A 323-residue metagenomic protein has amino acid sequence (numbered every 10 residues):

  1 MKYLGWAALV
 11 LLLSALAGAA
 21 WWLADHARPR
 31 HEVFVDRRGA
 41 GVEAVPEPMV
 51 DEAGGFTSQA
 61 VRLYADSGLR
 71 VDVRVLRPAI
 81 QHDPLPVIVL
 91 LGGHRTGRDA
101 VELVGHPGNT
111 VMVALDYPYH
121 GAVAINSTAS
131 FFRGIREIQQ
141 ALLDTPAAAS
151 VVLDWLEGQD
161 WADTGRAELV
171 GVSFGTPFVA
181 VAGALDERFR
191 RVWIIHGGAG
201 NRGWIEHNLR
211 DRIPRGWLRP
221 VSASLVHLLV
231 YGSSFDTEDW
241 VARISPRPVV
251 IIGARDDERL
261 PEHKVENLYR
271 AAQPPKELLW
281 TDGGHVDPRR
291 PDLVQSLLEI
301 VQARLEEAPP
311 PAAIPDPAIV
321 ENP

Functional and structural regions predicted by a protein language model:
G39-Q81: N-terminal cap/lid segment of alpha/beta-hydrolase-fold proteins
R70, P78-N109, A114-D116: Short, surface-exposed "cap/lid" segments of acyl-processing enzymes
D99-A147: Cap/lid segment of the alpha/beta-hydrolase catalytic domain
S130-S173: Gly/Ser-rich "nucleophile elbow"/oxyanion-hole loop immediately N-terminal to the catalytic nucleophile in hydrolases
F178-L229, W280: Hydrolase active-site cap/lid region
I244-S245, V250-G253: Short beta-strand/loop motif that positions the catalytic acidic residue of the alpha/beta-hydrolase fold
E258-K264: Conserved alpha/beta-hydrolase "acid-adjacent" motif
E266-P323: C-terminal catalytic histidine-bearing segment of alpha/beta-hydrolase fold enzymes
